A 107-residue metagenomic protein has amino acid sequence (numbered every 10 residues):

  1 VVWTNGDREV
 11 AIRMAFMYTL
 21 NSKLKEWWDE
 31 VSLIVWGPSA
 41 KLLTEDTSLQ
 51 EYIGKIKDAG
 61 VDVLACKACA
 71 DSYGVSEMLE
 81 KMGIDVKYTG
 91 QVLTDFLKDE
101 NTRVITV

Functional and structural regions predicted by a protein language model:
V1-A15, P38-T44: Short, glycine-rich nucleotide/cofactor-binding loops
A11-K25: Histidine-anchored nucleotide/phosphate-binding helix
T19, E30-W36, D62-C69: Short internal beta-strands
W28-E30, G60, E100-T102: Short coil/turn connectors at secondary-structure junctions
S32-L42, D46-S48, K57: Short, intrinsically disordered low-complexity segments
T47-S76: A glycine-rich helix N-cap at a beta->alpha junction
G54-I56, E80-F96, N101: A short aromatic-anchored loop/beta-hairpin motif
I105-V107: Aromatic- and Gly/Pro-rich donor/ligand-binding loops that form nucleotide- or phosphate-bearing donor binding pockets
